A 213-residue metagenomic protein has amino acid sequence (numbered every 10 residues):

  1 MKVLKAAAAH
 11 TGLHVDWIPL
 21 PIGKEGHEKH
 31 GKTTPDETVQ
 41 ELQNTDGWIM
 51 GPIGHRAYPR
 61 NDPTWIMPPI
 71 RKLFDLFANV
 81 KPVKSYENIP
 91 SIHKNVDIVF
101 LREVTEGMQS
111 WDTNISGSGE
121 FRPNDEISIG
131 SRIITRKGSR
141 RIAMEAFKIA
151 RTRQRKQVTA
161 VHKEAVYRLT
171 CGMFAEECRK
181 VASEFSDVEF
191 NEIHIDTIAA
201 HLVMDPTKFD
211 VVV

Functional and structural regions predicted by a protein language model:
M1-H10, E120-D196: Glycine-rich phosphate/diphosphate-binding loop of Rossmann-like nucleotide-binding domains
M1-I18, T38, N44-T45: Acidic/polar, glycine-rich intrinsically disordered N-terminal extensions of enzymes
H10-D36, A200-L202: N-terminal beta-loop-helix "entrance" segment that forms/cooperates in small-molecule cofactor or anionic ligand
T11-V15, N44-T45, D75-F77, K94-I98 (+3 more regions): Short coil/turn connectors at secondary-structure junctions
G26, R56, A165-L169, H201: Short, small-residue-enriched loops and turns at beta-alpha junctions that line or gate enzyme active sites
E28-F121, E126-I129: N-terminal glycine-rich phosphate/adenylate-binding segment common to multiple enzyme folds
H30, R168-E177, V203-V211: Short glycine/threonine-rich loop-to-helix capping motif typified by GTGT followed within a few residues by an Asp-Pro
V39-A57, V181, D187-V213: Glycine-rich phosphate-binding loop
